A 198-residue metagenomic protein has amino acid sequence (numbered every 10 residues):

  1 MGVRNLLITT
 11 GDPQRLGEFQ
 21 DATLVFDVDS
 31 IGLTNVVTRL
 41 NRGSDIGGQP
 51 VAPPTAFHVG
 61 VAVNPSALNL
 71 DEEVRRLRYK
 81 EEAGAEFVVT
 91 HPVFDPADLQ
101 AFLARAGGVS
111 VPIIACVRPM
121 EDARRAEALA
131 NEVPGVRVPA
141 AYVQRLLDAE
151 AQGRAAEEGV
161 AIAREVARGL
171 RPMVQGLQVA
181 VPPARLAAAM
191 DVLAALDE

Functional and structural regions predicted by a protein language model:
M1, A83, P172-M173: Structural motif
M1-L33: Flexible, glycine-rich active-site loops centered on histidine and acidic residues that chelate a metal or position
I8-T9, E86-D95, E157-E158, Q178-V181: Catalytic beta/alpha-barrel core
G11, V25-A52, A62-A67, G108-V166 (+2 more regions): Active-site pocket-lining/capping segments in soluble small-molecule metabolic enzymes
L24-G32, N69, V89-R105, P183 (+1 more regions): Active-site glycine- and acidic-residue-rich loops that bind and position anionic ligands or nucleotide-like cofactors
D45-G48, L68-A83: Active-site glycine-rich loop that binds ribose-phosphate moieties when present
K80, G84, A115, L177: Conserved, mostly hydrophobic/aromatic
L170, V179-E198: C-terminal/domain-terminus segments
